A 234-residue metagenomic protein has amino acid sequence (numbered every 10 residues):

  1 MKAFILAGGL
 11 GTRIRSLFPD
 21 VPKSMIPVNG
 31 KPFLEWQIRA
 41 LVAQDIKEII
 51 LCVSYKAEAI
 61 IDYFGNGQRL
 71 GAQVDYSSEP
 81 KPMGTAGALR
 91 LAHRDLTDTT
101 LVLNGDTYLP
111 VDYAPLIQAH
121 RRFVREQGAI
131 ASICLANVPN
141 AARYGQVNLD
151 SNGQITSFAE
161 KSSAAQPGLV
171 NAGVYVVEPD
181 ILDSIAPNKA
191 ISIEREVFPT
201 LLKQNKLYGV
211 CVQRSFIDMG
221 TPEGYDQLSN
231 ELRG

Functional and structural regions predicted by a protein language model:
M1-P19, Q44: N-terminal nucleotide-binding beta1-loop-alpha1 segment
K2-I5, P27, K31-N104, Y108 (+2 more regions): Conserved N-terminal catalytic core of the sugar/cofactor nucleotidyltransferase
G8, S54, A136-N137: Histidine-centered beta-alpha loop that forms part of the nucleotide-sugar donor binding/catalytic region in diverse
I14, I60-F64, L228: Hydrophobic packing residues within well-ordered alpha-helices of enzyme cores
M25, V147-L149, F198, G209: A structural signal for short hydrophobic beta-strand segments in well-ordered beta-sheet cores
I46, T100-L101, Y108, A114-R121 (+2 more regions): Catalytic-core segments of class I nucleotidyltransferases/pyrophosphorylases that form NMP-activated intermediates
V124-A136: A short, conserved acidic/glycine-rich loop-to-beta-strand motif that forms the donor nucleotide-sugar/metal
